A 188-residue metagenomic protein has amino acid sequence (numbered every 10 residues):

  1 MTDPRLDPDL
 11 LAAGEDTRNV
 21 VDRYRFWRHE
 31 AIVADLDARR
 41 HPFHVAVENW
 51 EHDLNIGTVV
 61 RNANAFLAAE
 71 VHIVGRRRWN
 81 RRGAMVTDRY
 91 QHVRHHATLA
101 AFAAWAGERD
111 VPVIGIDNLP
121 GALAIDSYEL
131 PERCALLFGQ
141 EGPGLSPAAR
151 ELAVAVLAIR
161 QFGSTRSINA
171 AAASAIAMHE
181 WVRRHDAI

Functional and structural regions predicted by a protein language model:
M1-I188: Post-transcriptional modification and biogenesis factors for structured RNAs of the translation apparatus
